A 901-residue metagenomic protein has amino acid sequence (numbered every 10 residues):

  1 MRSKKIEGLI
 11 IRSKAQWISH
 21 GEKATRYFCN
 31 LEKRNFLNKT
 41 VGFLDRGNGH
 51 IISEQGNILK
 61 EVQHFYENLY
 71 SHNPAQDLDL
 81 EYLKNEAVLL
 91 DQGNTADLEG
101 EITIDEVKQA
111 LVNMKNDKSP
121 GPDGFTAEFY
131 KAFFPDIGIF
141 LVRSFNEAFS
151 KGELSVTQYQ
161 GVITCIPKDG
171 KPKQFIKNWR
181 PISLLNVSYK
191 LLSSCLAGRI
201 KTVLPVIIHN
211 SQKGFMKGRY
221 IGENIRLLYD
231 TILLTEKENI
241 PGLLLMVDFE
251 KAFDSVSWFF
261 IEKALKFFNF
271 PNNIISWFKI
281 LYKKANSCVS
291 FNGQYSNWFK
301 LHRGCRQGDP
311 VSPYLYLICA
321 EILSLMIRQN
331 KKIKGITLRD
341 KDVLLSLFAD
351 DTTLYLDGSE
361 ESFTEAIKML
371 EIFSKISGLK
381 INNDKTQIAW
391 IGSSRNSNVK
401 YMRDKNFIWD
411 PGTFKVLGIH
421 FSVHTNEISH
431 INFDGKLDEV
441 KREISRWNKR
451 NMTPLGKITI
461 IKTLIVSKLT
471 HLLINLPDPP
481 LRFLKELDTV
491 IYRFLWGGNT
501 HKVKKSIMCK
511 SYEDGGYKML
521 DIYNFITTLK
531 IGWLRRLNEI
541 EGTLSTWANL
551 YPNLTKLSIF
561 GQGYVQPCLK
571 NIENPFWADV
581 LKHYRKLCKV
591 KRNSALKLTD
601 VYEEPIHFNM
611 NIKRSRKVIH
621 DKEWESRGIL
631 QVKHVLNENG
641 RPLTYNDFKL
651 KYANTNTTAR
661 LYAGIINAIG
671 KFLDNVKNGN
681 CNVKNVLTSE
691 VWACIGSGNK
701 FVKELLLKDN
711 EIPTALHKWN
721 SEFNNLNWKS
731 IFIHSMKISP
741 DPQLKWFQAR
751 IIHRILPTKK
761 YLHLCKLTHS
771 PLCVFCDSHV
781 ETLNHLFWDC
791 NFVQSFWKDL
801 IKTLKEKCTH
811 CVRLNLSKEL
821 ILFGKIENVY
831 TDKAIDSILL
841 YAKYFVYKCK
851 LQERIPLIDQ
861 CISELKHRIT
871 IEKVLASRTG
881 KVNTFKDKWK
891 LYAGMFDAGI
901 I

Functional and structural regions predicted by a protein language model:
M1-F65, G100-T157, I163, L233-P241 (+3 more regions): Short, charged alpha-helical motifs in flexible N/C-terminal segments and linkers
E32, Y70, N94-I322, M326 (+2 more regions): Conserved pre-catalytic core of RNA-dependent polymerases
E86, G293, I381-G412: Short, conserved micro-motifs composed of acidic
G121, Q160-I163, R180, Q212-G214 (+10 more regions): Catalytic palm active-site di-aspartate
P172, K266, M402-K405, P411 (+7 more regions): Family-specific functional microsites
K405-D478, I531-T543: Basic, alpha-helical interaction scaffolds
L487, T500-P757, R854, E864-I901: Extended C-terminal regions of large enzymes
